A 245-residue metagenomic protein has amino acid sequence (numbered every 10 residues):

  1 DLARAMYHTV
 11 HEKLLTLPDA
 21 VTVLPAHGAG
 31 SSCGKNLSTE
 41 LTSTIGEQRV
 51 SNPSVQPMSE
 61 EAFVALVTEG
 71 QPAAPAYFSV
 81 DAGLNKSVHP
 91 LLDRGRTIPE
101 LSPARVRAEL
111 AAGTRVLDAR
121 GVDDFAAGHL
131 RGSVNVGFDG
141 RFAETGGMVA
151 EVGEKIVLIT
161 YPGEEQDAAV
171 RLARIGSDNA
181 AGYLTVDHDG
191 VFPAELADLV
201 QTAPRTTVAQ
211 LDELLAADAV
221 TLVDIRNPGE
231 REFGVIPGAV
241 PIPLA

Functional and structural regions predicted by a protein language model:
L2-R94: Divalent-metal (often Zn2+) His-rich catalytic cores of metallo-beta-lactamase-fold enzymes
A20-V21, G113, G153-K155, A219-V220: A general structural motif
H27, F63, L117-D118, S133 (+3 more regions): Conserved small-residue
G34-T39, G128-L130, A169-R171, G234-V235: Short acidic, glycine/serine/threonine-rich loops at helix termini
G83-P90, V122-A126, L130-R131, V136-T202: Thiolate-centered catalytic microenvironments shared by cysteine-dependent enzyme domains
G95-R105: A contiguous, basic/glycine-rich beta-loop/short-helix subdomain that forms a polymer-engagement track
P103-L130, N135-F138, V208, D212-A245: C-terminal accessory/binding modules appended to enzymatic or scaffolding proteins
R205: Beta-strand-enriched accessory nucleic-acid recognition/scaffold domains that flank the catalytic cores of large
